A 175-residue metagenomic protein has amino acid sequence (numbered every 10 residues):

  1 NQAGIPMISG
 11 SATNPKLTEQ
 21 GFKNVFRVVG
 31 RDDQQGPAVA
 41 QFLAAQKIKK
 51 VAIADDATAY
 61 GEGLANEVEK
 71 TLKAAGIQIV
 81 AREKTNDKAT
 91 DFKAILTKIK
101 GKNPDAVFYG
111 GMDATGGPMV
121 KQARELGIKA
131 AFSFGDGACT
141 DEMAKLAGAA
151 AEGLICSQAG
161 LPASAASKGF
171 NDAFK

Functional and structural regions predicted by a protein language model:
N1-F22, V28, T85-F92, D113-G117: Beta-alpha junction/loop-to-helix N-cap segments that form part of ligand/metal-binding clefts
A3, A75, L126-I128: Helix C-cap/helix->beta junction micro-motif
I5-G10, K50-D55, N103-D113, M119 (+1 more regions): Periplasmic-binding protein-like
L17-E19, Y60-G63, G116-M119, E142-M143: Extracytoplasmic/secreted cell-surface and envelope-processing proteins
Q20-D87, A106: An alpha-beta-alpha
Q35-A38, E83-I99, A165-K168: Structural motif
I79-E83, I95-K98, K102, T115-A130 (+1 more regions): Internal alpha/beta domain cores that form substrate/cofactor-binding pockets in large enzymes and binding proteins
V120-K175: Extracellular/periplasmic periplasmic-binding protein-like sensory domains
